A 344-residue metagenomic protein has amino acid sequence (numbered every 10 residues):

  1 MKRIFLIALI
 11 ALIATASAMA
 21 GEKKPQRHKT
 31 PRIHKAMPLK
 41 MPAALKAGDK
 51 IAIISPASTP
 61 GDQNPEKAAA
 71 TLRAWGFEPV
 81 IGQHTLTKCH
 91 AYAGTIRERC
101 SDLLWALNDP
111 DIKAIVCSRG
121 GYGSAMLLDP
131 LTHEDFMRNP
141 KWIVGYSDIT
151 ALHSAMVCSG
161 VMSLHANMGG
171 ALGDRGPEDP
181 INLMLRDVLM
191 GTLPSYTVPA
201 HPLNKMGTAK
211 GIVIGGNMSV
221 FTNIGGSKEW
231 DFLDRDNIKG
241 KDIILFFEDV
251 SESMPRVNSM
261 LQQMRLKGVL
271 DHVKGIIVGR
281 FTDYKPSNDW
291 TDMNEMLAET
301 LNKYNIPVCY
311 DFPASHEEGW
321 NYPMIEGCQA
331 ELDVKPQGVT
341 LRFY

Functional and structural regions predicted by a protein language model:
M1-I4: Positively charged n-region of N-terminal signal peptides that target proteins for export
I7-T15: Bacterial N-terminal signal peptides
K23-D111: ATP/NTP phosphate-donor binding region
G120-R138: Short Gly/Thr/Asp-enriched flexible loops that form oxyanion-binding sites at enzyme active sites
H133-M156, M162-M168, P307: Short, acidic/small-residue loops that bind anionic groups at enzyme active sites
M162-G226: Conserved anion/nucleotide-ligand pocket segment
F232-D292: Internal helical hairpin/lid segments
R280, Y284-Y344: ATP/nucleoside-binding phosphotransfer catalytic cores, i.e., glycine-rich phosphate-binding loops
